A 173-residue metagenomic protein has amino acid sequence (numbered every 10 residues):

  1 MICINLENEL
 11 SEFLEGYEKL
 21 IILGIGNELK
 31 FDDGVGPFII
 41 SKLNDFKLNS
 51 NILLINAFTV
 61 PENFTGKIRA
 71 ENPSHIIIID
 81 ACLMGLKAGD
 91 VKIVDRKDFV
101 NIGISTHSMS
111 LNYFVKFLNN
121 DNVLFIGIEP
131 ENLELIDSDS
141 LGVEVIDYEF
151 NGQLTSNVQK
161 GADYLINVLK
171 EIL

Functional and structural regions predicted by a protein language model:
M1-P130, D137-Y148, G152-L173: N-terminal catalytic or cofactor-binding beta/alpha core of small enzyme domains
